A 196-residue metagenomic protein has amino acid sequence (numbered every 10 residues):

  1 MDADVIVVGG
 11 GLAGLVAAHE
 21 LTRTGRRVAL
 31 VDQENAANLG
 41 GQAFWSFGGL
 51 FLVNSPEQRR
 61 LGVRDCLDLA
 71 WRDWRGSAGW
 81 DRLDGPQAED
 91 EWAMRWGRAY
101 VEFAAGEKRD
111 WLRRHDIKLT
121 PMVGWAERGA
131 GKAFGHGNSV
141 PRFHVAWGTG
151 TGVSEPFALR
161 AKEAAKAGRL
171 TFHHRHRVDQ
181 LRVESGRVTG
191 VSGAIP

Functional and structural regions predicted by a protein language model:
M1-A13, A29: Beta1/beta-strand and adjacent pyrophosphate-binding region of the FAD-binding site in flavoprotein oxidoreductases
V8-G11, D32, S46, H174: A secondary-structure boundary/capping signal
A13, A17, A36: Conserved Rossmann-like nucleotide-cofactor binding loop
A18, T22: Gly/Ala-rich phosphate-binding loop of Rossmann-like dinucleotide-binding domains, activating on the conserved
R23-F44: Glycine-rich FAD pyrophosphate-binding loop
Q33-N35, S55, G124, R177-V178: Short, ordered loop/turn segments at secondary-structure junctions
G49-V101, P121: Glycine-rich active-site loop/strand segments that organize a redox cofactor
E91-P196: Conserved redox-cofactor binding core of oxidoreductases
